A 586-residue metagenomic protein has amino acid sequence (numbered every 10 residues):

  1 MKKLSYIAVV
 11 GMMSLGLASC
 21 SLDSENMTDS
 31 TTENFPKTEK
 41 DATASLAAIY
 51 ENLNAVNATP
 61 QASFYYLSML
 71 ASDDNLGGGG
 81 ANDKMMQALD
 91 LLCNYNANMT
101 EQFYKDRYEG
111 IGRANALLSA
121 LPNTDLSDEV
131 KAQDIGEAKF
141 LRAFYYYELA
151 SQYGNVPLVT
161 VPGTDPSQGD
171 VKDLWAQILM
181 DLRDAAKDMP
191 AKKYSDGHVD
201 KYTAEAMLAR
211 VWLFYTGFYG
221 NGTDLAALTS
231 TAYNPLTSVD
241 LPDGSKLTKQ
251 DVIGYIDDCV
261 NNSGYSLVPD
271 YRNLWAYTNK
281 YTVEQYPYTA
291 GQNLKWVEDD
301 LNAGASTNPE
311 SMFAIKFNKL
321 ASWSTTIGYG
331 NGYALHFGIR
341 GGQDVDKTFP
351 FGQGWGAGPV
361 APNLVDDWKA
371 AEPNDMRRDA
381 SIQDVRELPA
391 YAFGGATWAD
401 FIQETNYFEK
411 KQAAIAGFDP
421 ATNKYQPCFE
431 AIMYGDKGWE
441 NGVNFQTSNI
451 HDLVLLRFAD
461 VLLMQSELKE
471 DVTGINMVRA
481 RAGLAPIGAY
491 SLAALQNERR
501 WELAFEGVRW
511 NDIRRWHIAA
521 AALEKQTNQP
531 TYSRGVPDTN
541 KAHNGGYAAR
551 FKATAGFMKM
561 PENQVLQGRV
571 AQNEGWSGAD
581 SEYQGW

Functional and structural regions predicted by a protein language model:
K3-L4, S14-K40, A143, I178 (+4 more regions): Bacterial Sec-dependent N-terminal signal peptides
V9-M13: Hydrophobic helical h-region of N-terminal Sec-dependent signal peptides in bacterial secretory/periplasmic proteins
C20-L22, R107-Y108, T237-K246, A276-I339 (+3 more regions): Long, intrinsically disordered, low-complexity segments
S21-K84, H198, Y202, L213-T405: An aromatic- and glycine-enriched ligand-binding surface/loop that stacks and positions planar moieties
N34, T38-Q61, G80-Y153, G163-H198 (+6 more regions): Conserved, well-structured interaction surfaces
L91-L92, P359-L456: Flexible, polar/acidic helix-loop-strand segments at domain edges
K139, E205-V211: TPR/Sel1-like alpha-solenoid repeat signature
E148-Q152, P157, K193, V211-T223: Short coil/turn linking the two alpha-helices of tandem helical-hairpin repeats
